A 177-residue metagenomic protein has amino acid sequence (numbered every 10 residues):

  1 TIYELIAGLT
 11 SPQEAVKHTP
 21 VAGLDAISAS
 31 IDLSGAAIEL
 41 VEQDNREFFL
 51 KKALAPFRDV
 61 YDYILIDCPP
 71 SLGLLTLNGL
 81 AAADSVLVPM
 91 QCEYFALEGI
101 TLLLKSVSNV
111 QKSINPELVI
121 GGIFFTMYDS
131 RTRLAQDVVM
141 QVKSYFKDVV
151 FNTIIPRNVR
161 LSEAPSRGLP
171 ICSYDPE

Functional and structural regions predicted by a protein language model:
T1-E177: P-loop NTP-binding core
